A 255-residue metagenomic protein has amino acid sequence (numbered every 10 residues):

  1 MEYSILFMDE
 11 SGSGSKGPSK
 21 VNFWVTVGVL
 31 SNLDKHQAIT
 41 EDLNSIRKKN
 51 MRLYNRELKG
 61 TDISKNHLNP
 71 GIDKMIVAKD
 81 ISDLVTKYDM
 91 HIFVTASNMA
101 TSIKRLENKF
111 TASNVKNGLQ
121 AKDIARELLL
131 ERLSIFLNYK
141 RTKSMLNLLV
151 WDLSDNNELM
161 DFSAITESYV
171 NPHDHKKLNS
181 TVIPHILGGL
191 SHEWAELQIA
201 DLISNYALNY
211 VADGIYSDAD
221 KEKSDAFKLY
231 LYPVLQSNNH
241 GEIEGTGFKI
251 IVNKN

Functional and structural regions predicted by a protein language model:
M1-N255: Phosphate-ester processing/binding pockets and catalytic centers
